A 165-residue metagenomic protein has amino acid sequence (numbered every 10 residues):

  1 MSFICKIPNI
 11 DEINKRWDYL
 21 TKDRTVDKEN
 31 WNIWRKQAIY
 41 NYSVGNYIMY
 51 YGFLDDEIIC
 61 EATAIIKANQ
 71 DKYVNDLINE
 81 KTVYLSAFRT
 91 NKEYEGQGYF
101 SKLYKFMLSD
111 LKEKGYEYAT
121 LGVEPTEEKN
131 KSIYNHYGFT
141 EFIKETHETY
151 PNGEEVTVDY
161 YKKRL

Functional and structural regions predicted by a protein language model:
M1-K15: Conserved N-terminal entry element of GNAT/NAT acetyltransferase domains
V26-L54, T63, N69: Active-site rim helix/loop that mediates acceptor-substrate recognition in acyltransferases
Y51, E57-A68, K72, Y84 (+1 more regions): Conserved beta-strand in the GNAT
A68-L85, E95, E117: A conserved beta-turn-beta hairpin within the catalytic core of GNAT-like acetyltransferases that forms part
T90, G96-S109, H136: Conserved acetyl-CoA-binding loop-helix of GNAT-fold acetyltransferases
S101, T126-I143: Conserved active-site alpha-helix within GNAT-family acetyltransferase domains
L111-V123: Conserved GNAT acetyl-CoA-binding A-motif
L121-K131, E148-N152: Conserved beta-strand-loop-alpha-helix junction that forms the acyl-donor binding cleft
